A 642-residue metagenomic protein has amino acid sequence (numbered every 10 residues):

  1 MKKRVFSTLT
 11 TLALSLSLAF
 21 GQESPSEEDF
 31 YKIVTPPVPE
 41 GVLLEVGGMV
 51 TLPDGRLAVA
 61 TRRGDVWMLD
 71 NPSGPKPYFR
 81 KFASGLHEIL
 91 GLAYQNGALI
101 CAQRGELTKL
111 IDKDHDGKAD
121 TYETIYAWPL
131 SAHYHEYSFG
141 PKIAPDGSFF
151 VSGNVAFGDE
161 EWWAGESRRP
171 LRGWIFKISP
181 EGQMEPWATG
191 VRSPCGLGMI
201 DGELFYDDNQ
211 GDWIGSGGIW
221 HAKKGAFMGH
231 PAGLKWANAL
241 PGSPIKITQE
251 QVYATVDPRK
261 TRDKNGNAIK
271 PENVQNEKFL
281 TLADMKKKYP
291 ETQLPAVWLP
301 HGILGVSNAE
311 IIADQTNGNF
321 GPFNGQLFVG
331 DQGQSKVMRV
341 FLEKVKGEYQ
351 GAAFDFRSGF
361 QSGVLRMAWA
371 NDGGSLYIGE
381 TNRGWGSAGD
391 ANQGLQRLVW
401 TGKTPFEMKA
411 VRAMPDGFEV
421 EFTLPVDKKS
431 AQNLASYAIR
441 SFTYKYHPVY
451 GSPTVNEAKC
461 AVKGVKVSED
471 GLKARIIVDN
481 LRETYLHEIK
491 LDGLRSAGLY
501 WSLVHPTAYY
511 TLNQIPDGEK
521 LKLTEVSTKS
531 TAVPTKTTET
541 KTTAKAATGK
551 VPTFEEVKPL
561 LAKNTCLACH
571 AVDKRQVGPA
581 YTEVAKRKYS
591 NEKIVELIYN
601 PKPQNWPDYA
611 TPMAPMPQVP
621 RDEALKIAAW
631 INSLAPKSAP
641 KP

Functional and structural regions predicted by a protein language model:
Q22-P405: Beta-propeller domains with acidic blade repeats across secreted/periplasmic ectodomains and cytosolic WD/CNH propellers
M367, L395, N564-D573, I627-I631: The canonical Cys-X-X-Cys-His
T401-K428, A435: Surface beta-strand/loop "capping" patches
G402-A410, D427, L491-A546: Acidic, Ser/Thr/Gly/Pro-rich low-complexity segments and short DxT(G/T)-type signature motifs
T423-G464, K490-S496, P506-Y509: Short, surface-exposed alpha-helix to beta-strand junction/turn motifs within ectodomains of secreted and cell-envelope
N480, P615-P642: C-terminal capping alpha-helices of c-type cytochrome domains
T538-A562, P642: Electrostatic cytochrome c docking/interface patches
A568, K574-K586, N600-A628: Axial heme c-ligation environment in periplasmic c-type cytochrome domains
